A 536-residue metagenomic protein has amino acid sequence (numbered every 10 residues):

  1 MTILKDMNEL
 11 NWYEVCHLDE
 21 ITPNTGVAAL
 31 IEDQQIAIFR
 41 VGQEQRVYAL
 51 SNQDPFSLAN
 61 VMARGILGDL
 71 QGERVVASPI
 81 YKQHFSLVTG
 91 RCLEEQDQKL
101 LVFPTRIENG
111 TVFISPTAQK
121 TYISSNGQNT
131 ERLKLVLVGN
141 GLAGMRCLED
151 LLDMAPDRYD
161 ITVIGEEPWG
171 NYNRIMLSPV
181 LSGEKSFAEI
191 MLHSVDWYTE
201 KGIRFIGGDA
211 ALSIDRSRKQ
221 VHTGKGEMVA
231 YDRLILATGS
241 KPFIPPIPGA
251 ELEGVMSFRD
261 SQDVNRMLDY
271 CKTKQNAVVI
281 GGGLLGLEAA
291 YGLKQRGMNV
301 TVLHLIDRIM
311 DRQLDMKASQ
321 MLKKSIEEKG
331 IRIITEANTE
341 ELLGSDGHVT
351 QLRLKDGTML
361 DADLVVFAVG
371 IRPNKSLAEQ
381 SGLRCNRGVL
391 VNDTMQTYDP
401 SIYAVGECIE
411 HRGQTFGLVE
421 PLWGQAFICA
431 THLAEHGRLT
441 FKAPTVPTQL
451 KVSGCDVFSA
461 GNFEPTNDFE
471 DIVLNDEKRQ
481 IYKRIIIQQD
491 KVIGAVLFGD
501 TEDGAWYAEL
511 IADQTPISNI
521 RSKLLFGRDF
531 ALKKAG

Functional and structural regions predicted by a protein language model:
E20-N126: Rieske [2Fe-2S] iron-sulfur-binding domain
Q53-D54, V138, V229-G239, I280 (+2 more regions): Short hydrophobic core segments
T130-R204, F243, G292-L314, W506: Beta1-alpha1 glycine-rich phosphate/pyrophosphate-binding loop at the start of Rossmann-like nucleotide-binding domains
R132-L135, N374, C408-A505: Mid-to-C-terminal Rossmann-like scaffold of FAD/NAD(P)H-dependent oxidoreductases
W169, L177-M191, N276, L285-E341 (+2 more regions): Rossmann-like dinucleotide-binding cores of NAD(P)H-dependent redox enzymes
D196-T223, V229, Q295-V391: A Rossmann-like FAD-binding core segment of flavoenzymes
T238-R296, L303, V391: Glycine-rich dinucleotide-binding loop and its adjacent helix/turn
E251-T273, G344-R353, T358-T431, N519-R521: FAD-site-proximal beta/loop scaffold in flavoenzymes
